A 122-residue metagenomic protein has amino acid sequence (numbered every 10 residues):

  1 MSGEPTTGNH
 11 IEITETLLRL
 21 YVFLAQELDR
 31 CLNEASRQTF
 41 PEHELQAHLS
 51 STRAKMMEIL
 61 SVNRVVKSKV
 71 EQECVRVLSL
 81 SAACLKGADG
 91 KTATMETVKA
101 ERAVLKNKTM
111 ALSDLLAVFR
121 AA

Functional and structural regions predicted by a protein language model:
S2-P5, M57, K86-G90: Short, charged/polar, low-complexity loop and linker segments that flank or interrupt alpha-helical bundles
S2-S50, K106-T109: Short terminal alpha-helical segments
L17-R19, L28, S50, K55 (+3 more regions): Compositionally biased non-globular segments, especially hydrophobic aliphatic-rich helices of signal peptides
D29-S36, M57-S61, A82, A117: Alpha-helical repeat scaffolds in large eukaryotic proteins
N33-E44, N63-S68, K86-V98: Charged, low-complexity interaction regions
S51-C74: Short, solvent-exposed, charged loop/turn and helix-capping segments that join or cap alpha-helices on peripheral
R76-A122: Amphipathic alpha-helical binding modules
